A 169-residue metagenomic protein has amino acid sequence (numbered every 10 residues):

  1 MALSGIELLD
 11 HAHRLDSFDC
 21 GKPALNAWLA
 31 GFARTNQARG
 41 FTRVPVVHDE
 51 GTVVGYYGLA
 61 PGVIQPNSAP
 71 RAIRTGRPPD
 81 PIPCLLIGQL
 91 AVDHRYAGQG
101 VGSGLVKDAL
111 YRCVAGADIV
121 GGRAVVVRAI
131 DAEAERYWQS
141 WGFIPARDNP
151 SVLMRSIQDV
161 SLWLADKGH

Functional and structural regions predicted by a protein language model:
M1-T35, R39, V44: Short amphipathic alpha-helix that is part of the acyltransferase structural core
T42, Y56-Q89: Conserved acyl-donor/pantetheine-binding loop and adjacent beta-alpha core of acyl/acetyltransferases and related
H48-V53: A glycine-centered beta-loop-beta connector
G88-G98: A short, internal acetyl-CoA/4′-phosphopantetheine-binding micro-motif in the GNAT/acyltransferase core
G98-R112: Conserved acetyl-CoA-binding loop-helix of GNAT-fold acetyltransferases
V106, D131-A134, P150-I157: Short glycine/proline-centered loop/turn elements that form peptide/ligand docking sites
V114, V120-G121, R128-D148: Conserved active-site alpha-helix within GNAT-family acetyltransferase domains
